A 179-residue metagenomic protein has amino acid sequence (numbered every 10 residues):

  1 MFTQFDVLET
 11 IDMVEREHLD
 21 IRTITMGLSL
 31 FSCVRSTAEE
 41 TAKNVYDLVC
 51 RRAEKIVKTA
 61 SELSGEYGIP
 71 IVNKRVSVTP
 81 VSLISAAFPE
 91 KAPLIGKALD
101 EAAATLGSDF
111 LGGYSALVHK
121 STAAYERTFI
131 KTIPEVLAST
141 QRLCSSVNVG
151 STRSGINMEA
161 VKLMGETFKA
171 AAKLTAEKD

Functional and structural regions predicted by a protein language model:
F2-K131, V147-E166: Metallocofactor- and cofactor-centric catalytic cores in central/energy metabolism, strongly enriched
P134-L137: Acidic, His- and aromatic-enriched active-site or binding-groove loops in soluble protein domains that engage sugars
L143: Conserved ASCE/P-loop NTPase catalytic core
E159-D179: Extended, Lys/Arg-enriched charged tracts that mediate electrostatic binding to polyanionic substrates
